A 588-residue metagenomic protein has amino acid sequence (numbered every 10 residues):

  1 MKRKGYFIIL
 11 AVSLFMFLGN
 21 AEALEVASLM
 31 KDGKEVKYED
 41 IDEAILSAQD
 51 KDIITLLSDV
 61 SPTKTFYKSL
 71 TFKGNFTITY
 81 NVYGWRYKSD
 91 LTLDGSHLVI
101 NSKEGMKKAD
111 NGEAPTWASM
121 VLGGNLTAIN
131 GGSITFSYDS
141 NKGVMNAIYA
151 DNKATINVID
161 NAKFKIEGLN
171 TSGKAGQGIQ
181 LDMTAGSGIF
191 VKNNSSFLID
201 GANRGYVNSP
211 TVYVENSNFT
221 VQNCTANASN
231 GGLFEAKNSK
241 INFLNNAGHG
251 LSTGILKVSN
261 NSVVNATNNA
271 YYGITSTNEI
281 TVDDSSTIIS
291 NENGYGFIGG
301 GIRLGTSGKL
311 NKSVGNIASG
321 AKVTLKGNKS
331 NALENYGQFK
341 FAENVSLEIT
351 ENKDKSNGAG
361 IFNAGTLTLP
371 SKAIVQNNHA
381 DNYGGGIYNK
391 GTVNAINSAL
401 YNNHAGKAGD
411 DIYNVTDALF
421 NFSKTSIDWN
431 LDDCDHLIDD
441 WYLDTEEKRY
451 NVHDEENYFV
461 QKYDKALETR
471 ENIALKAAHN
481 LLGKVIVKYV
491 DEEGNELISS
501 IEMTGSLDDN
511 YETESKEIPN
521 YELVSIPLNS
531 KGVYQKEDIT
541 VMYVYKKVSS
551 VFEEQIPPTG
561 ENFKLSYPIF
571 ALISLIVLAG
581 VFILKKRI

Functional and structural regions predicted by a protein language model:
M1-F7: Bacterial N-terminal signal peptides that target proteins for export
I8-F17: Bacterial N-terminal signal peptides
A23-L46, K51, G300, S319-A321 (+5 more regions): Extracellular/surface-exposed low-complexity segments
I53-R86: N-terminal extracellular ligand-recognition/capping segment immediately after the signal peptide
N75-D90, E104-G123, S133-T155, K163-G254 (+8 more regions): Extracellular beta-strand/beta-solenoid scaffold signature
L443, N451, H479-S550: Extracellular modular ligand-binding repeats in secreted and cell-surface proteins
T559-L572: Juxtamembrane/start-of-transmembrane alpha-helix segments at the extracytoplasmic/lumenal side of membrane anchors
L572-I588: C-terminal membrane-anchoring or membrane-association module
